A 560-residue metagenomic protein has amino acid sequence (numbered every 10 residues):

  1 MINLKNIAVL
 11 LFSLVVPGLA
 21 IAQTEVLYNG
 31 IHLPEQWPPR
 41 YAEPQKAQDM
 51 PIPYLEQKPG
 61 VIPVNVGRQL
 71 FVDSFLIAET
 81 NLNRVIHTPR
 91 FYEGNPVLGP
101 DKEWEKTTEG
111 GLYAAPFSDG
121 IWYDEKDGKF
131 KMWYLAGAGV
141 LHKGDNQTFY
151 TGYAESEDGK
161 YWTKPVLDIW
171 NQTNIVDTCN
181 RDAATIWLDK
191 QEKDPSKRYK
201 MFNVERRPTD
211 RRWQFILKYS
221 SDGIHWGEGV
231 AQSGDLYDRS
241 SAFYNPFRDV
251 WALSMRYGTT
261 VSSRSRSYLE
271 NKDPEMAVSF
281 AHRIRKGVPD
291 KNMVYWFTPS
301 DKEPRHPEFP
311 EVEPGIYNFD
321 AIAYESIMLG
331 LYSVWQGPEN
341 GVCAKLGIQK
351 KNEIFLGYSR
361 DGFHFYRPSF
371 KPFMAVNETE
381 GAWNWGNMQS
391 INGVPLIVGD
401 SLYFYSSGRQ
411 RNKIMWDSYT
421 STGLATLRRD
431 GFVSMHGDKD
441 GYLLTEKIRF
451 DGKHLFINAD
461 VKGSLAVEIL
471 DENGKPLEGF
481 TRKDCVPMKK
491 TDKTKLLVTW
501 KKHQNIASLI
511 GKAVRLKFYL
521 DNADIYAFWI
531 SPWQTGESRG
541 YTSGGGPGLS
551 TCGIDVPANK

Functional and structural regions predicted by a protein language model:
M1-A8: Bacterial N-terminal signal peptides that target proteins for export
V9-G18: Bacterial N-terminal signal peptides
Q23-Y317, I322-W385, G399, Y405-K560: Beta-rich carbohydrate-recognition and catalytic domains
V394-P395: Charged, amphipathic alpha-helical scaffolding segments
